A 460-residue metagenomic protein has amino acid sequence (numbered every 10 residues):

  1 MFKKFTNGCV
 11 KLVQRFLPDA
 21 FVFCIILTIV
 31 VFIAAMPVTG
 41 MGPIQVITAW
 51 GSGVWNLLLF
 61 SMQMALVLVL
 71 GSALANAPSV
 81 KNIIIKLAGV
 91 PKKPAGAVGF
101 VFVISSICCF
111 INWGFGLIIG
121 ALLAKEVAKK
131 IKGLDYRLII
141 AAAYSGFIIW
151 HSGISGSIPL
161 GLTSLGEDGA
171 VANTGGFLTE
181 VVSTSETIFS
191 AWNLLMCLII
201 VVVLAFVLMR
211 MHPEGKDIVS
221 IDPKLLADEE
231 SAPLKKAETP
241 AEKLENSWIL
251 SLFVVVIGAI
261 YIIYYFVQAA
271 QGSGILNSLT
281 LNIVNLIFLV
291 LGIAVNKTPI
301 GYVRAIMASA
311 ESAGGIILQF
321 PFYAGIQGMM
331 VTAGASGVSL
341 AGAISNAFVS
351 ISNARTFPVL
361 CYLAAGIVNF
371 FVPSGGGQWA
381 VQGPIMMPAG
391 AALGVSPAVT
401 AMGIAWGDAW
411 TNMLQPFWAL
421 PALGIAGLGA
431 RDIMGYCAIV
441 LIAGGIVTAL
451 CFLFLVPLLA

Functional and structural regions predicted by a protein language model:
M1-V69, F189-V202, F206-Q319, I439-I442 (+1 more regions): Hydrophobic transmembrane alpha-helices of multi-pass small-molecule transporters
K4-C9, P43-W50, A75-P91, E126-Y136 (+3 more regions): Flexible loop linkers connecting adjacent transmembrane helices in multi-pass alpha-helical membrane transporters
D19, V54-S61, A88-F100, I131-I139 (+5 more regions): Membrane-interfacial loop-to-helix junctions in multi-pass transporters
M36, M64, S72-A77, P94-A97 (+15 more regions): Transmembrane alpha-helical segments of multi-pass membrane transport proteins and ion-pumping complexes
W55-G169, F371: Early transmembrane hairpin of solute transport permeases
V90-L123, I317-G334, S345-P388, A392-L393: Hydrophobic alpha-helical transmembrane segments of multi-pass integral membrane proteins, predominantly secondary
P94-C109, G133-G161, T174-V181, S185 (+2 more regions): Alpha-helical transmembrane segments of multi-pass membrane proteins
L123-I218, W418-C451: Membrane-core helix-loop-helix motifs of multi-pass transport proteins
